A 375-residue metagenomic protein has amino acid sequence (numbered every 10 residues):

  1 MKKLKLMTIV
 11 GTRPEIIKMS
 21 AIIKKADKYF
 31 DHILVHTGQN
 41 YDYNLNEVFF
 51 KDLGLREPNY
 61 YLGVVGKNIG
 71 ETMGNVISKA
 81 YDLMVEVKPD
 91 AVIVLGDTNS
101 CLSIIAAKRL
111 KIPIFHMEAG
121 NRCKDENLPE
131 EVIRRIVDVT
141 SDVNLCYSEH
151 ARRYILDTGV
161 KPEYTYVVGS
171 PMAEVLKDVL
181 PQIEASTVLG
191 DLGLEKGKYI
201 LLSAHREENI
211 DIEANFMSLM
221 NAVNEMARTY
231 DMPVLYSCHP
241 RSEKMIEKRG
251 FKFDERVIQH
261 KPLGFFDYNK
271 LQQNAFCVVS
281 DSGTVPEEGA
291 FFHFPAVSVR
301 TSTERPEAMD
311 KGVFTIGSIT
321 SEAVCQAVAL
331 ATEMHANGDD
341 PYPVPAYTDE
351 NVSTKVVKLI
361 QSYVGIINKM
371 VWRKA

Functional and structural regions predicted by a protein language model:
M1-M232, S242-A375: Nucleotide-activated sugar donor-binding and catalytic core shared by glycosyltransferases and related lipid-linked
